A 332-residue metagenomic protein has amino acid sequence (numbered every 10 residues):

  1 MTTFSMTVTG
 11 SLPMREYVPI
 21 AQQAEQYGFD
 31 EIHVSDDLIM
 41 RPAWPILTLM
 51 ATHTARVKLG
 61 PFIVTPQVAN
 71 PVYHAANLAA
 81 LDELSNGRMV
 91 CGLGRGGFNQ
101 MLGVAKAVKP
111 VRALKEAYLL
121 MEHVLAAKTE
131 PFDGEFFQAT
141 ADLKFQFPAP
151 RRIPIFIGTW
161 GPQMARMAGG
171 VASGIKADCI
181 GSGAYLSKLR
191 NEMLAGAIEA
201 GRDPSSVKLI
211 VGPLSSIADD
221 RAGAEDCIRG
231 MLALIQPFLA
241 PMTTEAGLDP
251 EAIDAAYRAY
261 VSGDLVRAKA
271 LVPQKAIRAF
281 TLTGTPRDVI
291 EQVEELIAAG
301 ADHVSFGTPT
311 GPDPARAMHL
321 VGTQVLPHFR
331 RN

Functional and structural regions predicted by a protein language model:
M1-N332: Active-site-adjacent structural elements that line small-molecule/cofactor binding pockets in enzymes
